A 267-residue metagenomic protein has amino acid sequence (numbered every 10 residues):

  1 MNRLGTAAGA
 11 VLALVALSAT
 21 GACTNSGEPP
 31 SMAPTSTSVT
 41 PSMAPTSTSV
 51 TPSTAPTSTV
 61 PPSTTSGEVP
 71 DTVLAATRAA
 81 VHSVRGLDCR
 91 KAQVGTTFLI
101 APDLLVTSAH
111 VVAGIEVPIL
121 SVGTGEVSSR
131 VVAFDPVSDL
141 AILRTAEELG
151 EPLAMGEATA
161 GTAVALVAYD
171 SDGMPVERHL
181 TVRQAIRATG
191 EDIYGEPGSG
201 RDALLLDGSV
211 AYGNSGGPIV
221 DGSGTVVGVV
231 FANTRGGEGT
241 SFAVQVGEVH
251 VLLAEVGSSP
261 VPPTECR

Functional and structural regions predicted by a protein language model:
M1-T6: Positively charged n-region of N-terminal signal peptides that target proteins for export
A10-A19: Bacterial N-terminal signal peptides
G21-S26: Bacterial signal peptide processing site
S31-T64: Extracellular mucin-like PTS domains
G67-D71, A80-P102, S108, E126-S128 (+3 more regions): A conserved glycine-rich beta-strand in the N-terminal activation segment of trypsin-fold
T77-V84, A141-E151, V176-C266: Active-site region of chymotrypsin-like
R85-L87, S121, V167-Y169, V220 (+1 more regions): A generic structural motif
R90-V94, A101-V176, P260-T264: Conserved active-site neighborhood of the chymotrypsin/trypsin-like protease fold
